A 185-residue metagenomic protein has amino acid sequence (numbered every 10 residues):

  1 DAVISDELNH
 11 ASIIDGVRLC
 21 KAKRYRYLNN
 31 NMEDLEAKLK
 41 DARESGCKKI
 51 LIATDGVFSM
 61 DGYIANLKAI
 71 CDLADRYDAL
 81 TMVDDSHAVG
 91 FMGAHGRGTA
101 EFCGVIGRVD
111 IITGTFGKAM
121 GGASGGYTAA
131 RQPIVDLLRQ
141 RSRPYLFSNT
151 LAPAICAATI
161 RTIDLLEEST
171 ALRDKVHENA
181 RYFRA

Functional and structural regions predicted by a protein language model:
D1-A11, N179: Conserved PLP-anchoring active-site segment centered on the Schiff-base-forming lysine
A11-C20: Active-site-proximal loop->helix
L19-K21, Y77, R108: Short, structured coil segments at secondary-structure junctions
Y25-V83: Active-site phosphate-binding strand-loop segment of PLP-dependent enzymes
A65, P153, I160-A185: Conserved PLP-dependent catalytic core of the aminotransferase class-I/II
H95, E101-L137: Active-site PLP attachment segment
G125, S142-L151: A short glycine-threonine-serine/GTX helix/turn-capping micro-motif
